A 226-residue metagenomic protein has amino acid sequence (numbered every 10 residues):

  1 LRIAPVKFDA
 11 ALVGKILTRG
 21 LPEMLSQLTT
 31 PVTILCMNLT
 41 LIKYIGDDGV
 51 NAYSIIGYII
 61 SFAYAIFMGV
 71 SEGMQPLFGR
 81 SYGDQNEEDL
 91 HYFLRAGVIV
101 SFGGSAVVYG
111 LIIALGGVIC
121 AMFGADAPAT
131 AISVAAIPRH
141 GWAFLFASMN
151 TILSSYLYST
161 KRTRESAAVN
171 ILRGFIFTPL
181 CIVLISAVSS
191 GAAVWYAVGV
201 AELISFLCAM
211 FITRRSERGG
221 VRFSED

Functional and structural regions predicted by a protein language model:
L1-L21, F78-A143, L184-D226: Short alpha-helical transmembrane segments in multi-pass integral membrane proteins
P5-C36, L41, F62, I66 (+3 more regions): Hydrophobic faces of transmembrane alpha-helices in multi-pass small-molecule transporters and flippases across diverse
E23-L35, L39, M68, V100-I113 (+2 more regions): Hydrophobic alpha-helical transmembrane segments in multi-pass membrane proteins
P31-Y58, F62, R80-S81, V118-A127 (+1 more regions): Helix-terminus/linker motif at the lipid-water interface of multi-pass membrane proteins
L35-T40, F62, I152-Y156, P179-L184 (+1 more regions): Alpha-helical transmembrane segments of multipass membrane proteins
A52-G110, A114-G116, A147-S166: Small-residue-rich hydrophobic transmembrane alpha-helices
S61-A63, A127-L153, P179: Alpha-helical transmembrane segments of multi-pass membrane proteins
M68-S71, H140-S159, E165-F177, A193-M210: Short runs within selected transmembrane alpha-helices of multi-pass transporters and secretion channels
